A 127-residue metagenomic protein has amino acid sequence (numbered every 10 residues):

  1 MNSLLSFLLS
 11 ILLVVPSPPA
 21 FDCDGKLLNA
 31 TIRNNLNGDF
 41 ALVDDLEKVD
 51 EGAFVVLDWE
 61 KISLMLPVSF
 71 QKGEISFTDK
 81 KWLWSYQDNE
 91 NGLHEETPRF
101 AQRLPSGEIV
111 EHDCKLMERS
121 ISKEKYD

Functional and structural regions predicted by a protein language model:
M1-S10: Sec-dependent signal peptide recognition, specifically the positively charged N-region followed immediately by
V14-D127: Cysteine-centric segments in proteins
